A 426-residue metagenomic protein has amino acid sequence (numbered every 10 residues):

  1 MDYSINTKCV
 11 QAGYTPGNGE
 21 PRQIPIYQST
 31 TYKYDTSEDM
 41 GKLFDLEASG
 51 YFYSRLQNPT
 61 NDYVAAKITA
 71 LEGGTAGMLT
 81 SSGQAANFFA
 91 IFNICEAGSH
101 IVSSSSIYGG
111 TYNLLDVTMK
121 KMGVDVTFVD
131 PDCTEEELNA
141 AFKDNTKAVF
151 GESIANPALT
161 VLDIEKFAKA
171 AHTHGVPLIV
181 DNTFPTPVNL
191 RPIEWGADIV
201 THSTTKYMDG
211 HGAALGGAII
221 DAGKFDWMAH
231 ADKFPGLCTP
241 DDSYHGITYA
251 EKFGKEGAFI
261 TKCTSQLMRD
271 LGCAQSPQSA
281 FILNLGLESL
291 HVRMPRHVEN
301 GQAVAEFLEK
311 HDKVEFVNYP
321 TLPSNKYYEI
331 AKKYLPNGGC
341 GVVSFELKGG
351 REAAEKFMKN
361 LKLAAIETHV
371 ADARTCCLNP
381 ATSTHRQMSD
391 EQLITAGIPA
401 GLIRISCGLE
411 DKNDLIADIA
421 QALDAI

Functional and structural regions predicted by a protein language model:
M1-N58, A66: N-terminal "arm"/small-domain region of PLP-dependent enzymes with the aminotransferase-like
N6-T15, A76-K310: Conserved PLP-enzyme active-site core in the AAT-like
T31, A222-F225, L347-G350: Short loop segments at secondary-structure junctions
T36-F88, G110-T118: Conserved N-terminal alpha-helix of the aminotransferase class I/II PLP-enzyme fold
G73, K313-F316, G401: Glycine-centered tight turns that cap/initiate beta-strands
D116-V117, D125-V126, A140, D144-K147 (+4 more regions): PLP-dependent enzyme catalytic core of the Aspartate aminotransferase-like
I220, S344-E346, S406-G408: Short hydrophobic/aromatic beta-strand micro-patches that form the beta-sheet surface supporting nucleotide- or nucleic
L271-A274, Q278-A280, L285-S289, M294-R296 (+3 more regions): Conserved small-domain helix->loop->beta segment predominantly found in fold-type I
